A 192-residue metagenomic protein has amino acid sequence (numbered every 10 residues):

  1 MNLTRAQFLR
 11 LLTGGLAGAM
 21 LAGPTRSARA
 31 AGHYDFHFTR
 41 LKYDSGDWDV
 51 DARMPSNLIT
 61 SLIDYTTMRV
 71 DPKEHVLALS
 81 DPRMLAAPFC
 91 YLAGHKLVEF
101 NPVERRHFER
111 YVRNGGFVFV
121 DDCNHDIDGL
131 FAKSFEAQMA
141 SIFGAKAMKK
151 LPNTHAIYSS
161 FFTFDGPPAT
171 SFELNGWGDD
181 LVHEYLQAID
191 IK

Functional and structural regions predicted by a protein language model:
M1-L16: N-terminal secretory signal peptides and thylakoid transit peptides that target proteins across membranes
L12, D121-D122, P152: Glycine-rich, histidine-containing beta strand-loop boundary motifs that form or position
G18-A22: Hydrophobic h-region of N-terminal signal peptides that target proteins for export in Gram-negative bacteria
G23-F89, A93-K96: Aromatic-Pro/Gly-enriched surface loop or interdomain linker that acts as a lid/target-recognition segment
F38, F89-A132: Short alpha-beta junction capping motif
R53-N57, S61, V103, H107 (+3 more regions): Extracytoplasmic/secreted proteins, especially bacterial periplasmic and envelope-associated proteins
S61-R69, A93, R110-N114, Q138-A145: Structured segments of extracytoplasmic/periplasmic soluble domains in secreted or envelope-associated proteins
H125-K192: An acidic, glycine-rich "communication" segment
